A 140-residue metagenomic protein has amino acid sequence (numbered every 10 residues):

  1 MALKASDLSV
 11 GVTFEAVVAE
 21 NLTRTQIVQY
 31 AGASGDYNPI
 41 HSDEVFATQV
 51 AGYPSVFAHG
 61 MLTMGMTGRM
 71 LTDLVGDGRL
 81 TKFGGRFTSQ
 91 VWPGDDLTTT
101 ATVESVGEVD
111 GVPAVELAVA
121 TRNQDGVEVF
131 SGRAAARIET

Functional and structural regions predicted by a protein language model:
M1-E15, Q90-T140: HotDog/MaoC-like acyl-thioester-processing domains
M1-V56: Catalytic strand-loop segment that frames the active site of acyl-thioester-processing enzymes
A19, G68, A134-A135: Residue-level structural signal for beta-strand termini and adjacent loop
T23, T63, T121: Ser/Thr-centric signal marking residues that sit in or immediately flank functional binding/regulatory motifs
G32-G35, T72-G76, Q124: Short, intrinsically disordered, mixed-charge
A47-E104: Hydrophobic beta-strand-centered segment that forms part of the acyl-chain substrate-binding groove
